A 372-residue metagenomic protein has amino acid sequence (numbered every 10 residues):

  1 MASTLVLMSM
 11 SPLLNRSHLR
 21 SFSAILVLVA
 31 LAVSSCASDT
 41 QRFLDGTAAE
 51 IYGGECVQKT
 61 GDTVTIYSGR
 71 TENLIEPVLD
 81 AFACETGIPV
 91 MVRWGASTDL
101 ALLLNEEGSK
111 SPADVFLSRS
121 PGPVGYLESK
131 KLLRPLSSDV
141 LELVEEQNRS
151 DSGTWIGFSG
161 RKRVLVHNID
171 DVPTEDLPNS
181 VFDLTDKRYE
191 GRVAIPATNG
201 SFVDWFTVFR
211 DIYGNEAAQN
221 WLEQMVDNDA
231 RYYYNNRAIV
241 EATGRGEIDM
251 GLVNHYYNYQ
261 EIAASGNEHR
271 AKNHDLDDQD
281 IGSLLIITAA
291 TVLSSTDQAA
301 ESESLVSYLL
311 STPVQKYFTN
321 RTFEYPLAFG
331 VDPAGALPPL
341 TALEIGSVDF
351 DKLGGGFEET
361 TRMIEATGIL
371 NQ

Functional and structural regions predicted by a protein language model:
A32-S35: C-terminal motif of bacterial Sec signal peptides marking the signal peptidase cleavage site
T40-G125: Early extracytoplasmic/lumenal segment of secretory-pathway proteins
T65-E76, G95-D99, S111-I248, I281: Extracytoplasmic ligand-binding site segments that recognize negatively charged/polar headgroups
V78, A217, W221, T288 (+2 more regions): Short amphipathic alpha-helical coupling segments at ligand-binding clamshell hinges and other catalytic/signaling
G122-Y126, G244, D249-A271: A ligand-binding cleft/hinge motif common to bilobed small-molecule-binding domains
V164-D171, R210, L285-A299, Y317-R321: A bilobed periplasmic-binding-protein/Venus flytrap-type ligand-binding module shared by bacterial periplasmic
G191-A197, Y308-V331: Periplasmic-binding protein-like
E216-A218, P326-Q372: An extracytoplasmic/periplasmic, membrane-proximal ligand-sensing/linker region
